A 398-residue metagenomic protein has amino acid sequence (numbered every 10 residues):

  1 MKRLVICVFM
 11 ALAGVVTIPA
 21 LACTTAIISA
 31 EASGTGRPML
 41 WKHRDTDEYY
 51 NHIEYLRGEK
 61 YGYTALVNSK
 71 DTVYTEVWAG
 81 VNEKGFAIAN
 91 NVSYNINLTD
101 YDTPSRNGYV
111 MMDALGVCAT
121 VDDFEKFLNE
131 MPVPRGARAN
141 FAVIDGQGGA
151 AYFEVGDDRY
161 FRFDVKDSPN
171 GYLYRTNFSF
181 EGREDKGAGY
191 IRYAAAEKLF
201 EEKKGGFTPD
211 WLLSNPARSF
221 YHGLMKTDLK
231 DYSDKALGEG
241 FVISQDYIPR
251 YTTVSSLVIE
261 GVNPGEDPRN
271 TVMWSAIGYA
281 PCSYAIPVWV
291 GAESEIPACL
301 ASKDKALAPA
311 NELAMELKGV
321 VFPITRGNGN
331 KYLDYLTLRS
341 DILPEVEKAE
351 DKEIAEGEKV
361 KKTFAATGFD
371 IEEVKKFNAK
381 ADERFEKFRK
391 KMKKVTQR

Functional and structural regions predicted by a protein language model:
M1-L4: Positively charged n-region of N-terminal signal peptides that target proteins for export
C7-T17: Bacterial N-terminal signal peptides
A11, L128-P132, K203, S219: Alpha-helix boundary/capping residues
V16-P19, G36, T120, T253: Generic detector of short, well-ordered, non-transmembrane alpha-helical segments enriched in hydrophobic residues
T24-Y74, A79-F86, N90-D113, A139 (+1 more regions): C-terminal, well-structured catalytic/ligand-binding subdomain of enzymes
N107-A139: Intrinsically disordered, low-complexity linker/loop segments enriched in Gly/Pro and charged/polar residues
